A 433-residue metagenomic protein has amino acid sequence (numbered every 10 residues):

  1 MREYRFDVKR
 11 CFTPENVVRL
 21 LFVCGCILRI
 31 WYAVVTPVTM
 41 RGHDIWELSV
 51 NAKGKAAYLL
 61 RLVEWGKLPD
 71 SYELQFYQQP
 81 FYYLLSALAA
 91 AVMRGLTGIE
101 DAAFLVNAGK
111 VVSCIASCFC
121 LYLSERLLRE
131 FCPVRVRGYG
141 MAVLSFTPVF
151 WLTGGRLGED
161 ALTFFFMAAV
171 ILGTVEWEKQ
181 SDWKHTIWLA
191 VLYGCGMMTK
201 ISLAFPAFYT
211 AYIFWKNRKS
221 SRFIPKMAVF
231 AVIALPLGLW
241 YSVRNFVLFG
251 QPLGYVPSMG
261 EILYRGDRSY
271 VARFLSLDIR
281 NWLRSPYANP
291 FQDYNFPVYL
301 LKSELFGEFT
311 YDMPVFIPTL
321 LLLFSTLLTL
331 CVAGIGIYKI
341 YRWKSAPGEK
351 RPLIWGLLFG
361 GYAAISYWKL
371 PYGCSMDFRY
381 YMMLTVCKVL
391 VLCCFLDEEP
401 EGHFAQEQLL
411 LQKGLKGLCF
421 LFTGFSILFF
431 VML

Functional and structural regions predicted by a protein language model:
Y4, G173-K179, P206-L235: Perimembrane helix-loop-helix junctions
G25-L28, G140-S145, L172, Y193 (+1 more regions): Short helix- or helix-capping micro-motifs that position conserved polar/aromatic residues at function-defining sites
I30-G42, W46-Y77, F81, A89-T97 (+1 more regions): Extracytosolic helix-loop segments that constitute the early lumenal/periplasmic catalytic or substrate-binding loops
L96-F104, S124-F146, F164-F165: Transmembrane-helix signature of polytopic, membrane-embedded enzymes that assemble or transfer cell-envelope glycans
F104-I115, P286-A363, V386: Membrane-interface anchor segments at the N-terminal boundary of transmembrane helices in multi-pass membrane enzymes
E130-V134, V170-W188, G196, W215: Membrane-interface transmembrane helices that cradle and orient dolichyl/undecaprenyl
V149-T163: Short acidic/glycine- and proline-prone juxtamembrane loop motifs at membrane-interface regions of multi-pass membrane
P225-V332: Membrane-lumen/periplasm interface segments of specific transmembrane helices in polyprenyl phosphate-linked
